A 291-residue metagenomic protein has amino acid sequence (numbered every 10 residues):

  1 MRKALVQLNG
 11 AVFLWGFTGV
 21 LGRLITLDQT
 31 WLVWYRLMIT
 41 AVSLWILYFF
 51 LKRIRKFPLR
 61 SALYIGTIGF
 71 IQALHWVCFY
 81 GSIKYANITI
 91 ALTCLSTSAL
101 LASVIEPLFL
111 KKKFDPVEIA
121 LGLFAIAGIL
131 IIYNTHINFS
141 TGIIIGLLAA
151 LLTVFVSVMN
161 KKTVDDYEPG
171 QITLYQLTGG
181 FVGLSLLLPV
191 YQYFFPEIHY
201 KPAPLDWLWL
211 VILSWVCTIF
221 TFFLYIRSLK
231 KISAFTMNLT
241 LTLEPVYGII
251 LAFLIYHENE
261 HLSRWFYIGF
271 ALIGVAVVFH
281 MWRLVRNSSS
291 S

Functional and structural regions predicted by a protein language model:
M1-W34, F70, C78, I137-K162 (+1 more regions): Glycine-/small-residue-enriched transmembrane alpha-helix faces in small-molecule transporters and effluxers
K3-F13, R55-F79, V117, T141-A149 (+1 more regions): Loop-to-transmembrane-helix transition segments
L8, V20-G22, A41-L44, A102-S103 (+2 more regions): Transmembrane alpha-helical segments that form core, pore/gating elements of small-molecule transporters/exporters
G16, V20, G69, A73-V77 (+7 more regions): Hydrophobic/small/kink-forming positions within alpha-helical transmembrane segments of polytopic membrane proteins
Y35, A91-T97, N160-V182, T218-L254: Helix-helix packing/entry segments at the starts of transmembrane helices
L37, D206, T242-S291: C-terminal-most transmembrane helix of multi-pass membrane proteins
L44, F114-Y133, A150-L151, S263-L284: Hydrophobic transmembrane alpha-helices of multi-pass small-molecule transport proteins
I46-L51, S98-A120, V246-F266: C-terminal transmembrane-helix exit sites in multi-pass transporters
